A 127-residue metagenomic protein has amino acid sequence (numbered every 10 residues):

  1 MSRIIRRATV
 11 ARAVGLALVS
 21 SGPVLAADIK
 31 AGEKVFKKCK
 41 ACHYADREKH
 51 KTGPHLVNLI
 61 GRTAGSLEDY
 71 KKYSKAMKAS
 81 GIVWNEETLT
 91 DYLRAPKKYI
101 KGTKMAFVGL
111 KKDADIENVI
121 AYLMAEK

Functional and structural regions predicted by a protein language model:
M1-R12: Bacterial N-terminal signal peptides that target proteins for export
A13-V14, V24: Cleavable N-terminal signal peptides
S20-S21: N-terminal signal peptide c-region/cleavage motif recognized by signal peptidases
A27-Y73, K78-V83, D91-T103, A125-K127: Periplasmic/extracellular electron-transfer cofactor-ligation site, primarily the c-type cytochrome heme-c attachment
D28, N85, K112-D115: Acidic/polar helix N-cap motif
V108-D113, N118-K127: Short, exposed beta-strand-loop hairpins at the edges of beta-sheets in extracellular/periplasmic proteins
